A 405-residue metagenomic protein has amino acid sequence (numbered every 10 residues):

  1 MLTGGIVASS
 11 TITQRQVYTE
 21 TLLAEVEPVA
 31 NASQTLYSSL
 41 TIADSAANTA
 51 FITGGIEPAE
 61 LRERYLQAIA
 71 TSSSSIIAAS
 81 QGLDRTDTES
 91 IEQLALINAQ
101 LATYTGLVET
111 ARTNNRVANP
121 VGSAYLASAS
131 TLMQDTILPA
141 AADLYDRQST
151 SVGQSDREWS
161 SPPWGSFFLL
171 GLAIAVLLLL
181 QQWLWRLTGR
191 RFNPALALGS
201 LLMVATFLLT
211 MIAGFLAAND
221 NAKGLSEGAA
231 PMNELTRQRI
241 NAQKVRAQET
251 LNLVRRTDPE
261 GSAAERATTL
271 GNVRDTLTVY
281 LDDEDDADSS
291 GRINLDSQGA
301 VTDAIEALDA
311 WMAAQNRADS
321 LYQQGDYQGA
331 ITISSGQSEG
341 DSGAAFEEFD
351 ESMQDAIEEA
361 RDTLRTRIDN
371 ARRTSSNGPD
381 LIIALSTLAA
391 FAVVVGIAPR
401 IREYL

Functional and structural regions predicted by a protein language model:
M1, W164-L208, A213, A217-A218 (+1 more regions): Juxtamembrane interface at the cytosolic side of transmembrane helices
M1-Q16, D135-I174, L178-L187: N-terminal pre-first-transmembrane soluble regions of secretory-pathway and organelle membrane proteins
G4-E25, M211-G228: N-terminal membrane-insertion alpha helix
Q16, L40, D44-A47, S73-I76 (+16 more regions): A structural signal for well-ordered alpha-helices, especially hydrophobic packing surfaces of coiled-coils
Y18-E92, K223-A300: Membrane-proximal N-terminal soluble sensing/regulatory segments of transmembrane proteins
D87-W159, G291-D350, I368: Polar/charged, Q/E/K-enriched amphipathic alpha-helical segments with strong coiled-coil propensity that act as
V152-F167, L364-L381: Membrane-interface helix-start motif
G228-T236, G378-T387: Pore-lining and gate-forming transmembrane alpha-helices of multi-pass membrane transport proteins
